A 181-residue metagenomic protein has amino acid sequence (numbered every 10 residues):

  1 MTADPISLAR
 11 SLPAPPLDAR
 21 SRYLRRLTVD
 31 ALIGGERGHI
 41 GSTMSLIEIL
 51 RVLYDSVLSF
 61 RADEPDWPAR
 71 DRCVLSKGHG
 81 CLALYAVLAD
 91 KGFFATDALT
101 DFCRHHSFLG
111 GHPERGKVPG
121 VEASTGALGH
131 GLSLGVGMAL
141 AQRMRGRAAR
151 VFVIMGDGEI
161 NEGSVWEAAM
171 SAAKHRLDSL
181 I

Functional and structural regions predicted by a protein language model:
T2-L24: N-terminal hydrophobic or amphipathic helices/low-complexity stretches enriched in small/hydrophobic/Pro/Gly
L8, L12, I33-G34, E122: Short coil/turn segments at secondary-structure junctions
S21-R37: N-terminal capping segment at the start of a domain
T28-A31, T43-H175: Cofactor-binding active-site loop characterized by glycine-rich and histidine/acidic residues
E36-M44: Structural motif
R176-I181: Short, intrinsically disordered, charge-balanced linker/junction segments flanking boundaries in proteins
